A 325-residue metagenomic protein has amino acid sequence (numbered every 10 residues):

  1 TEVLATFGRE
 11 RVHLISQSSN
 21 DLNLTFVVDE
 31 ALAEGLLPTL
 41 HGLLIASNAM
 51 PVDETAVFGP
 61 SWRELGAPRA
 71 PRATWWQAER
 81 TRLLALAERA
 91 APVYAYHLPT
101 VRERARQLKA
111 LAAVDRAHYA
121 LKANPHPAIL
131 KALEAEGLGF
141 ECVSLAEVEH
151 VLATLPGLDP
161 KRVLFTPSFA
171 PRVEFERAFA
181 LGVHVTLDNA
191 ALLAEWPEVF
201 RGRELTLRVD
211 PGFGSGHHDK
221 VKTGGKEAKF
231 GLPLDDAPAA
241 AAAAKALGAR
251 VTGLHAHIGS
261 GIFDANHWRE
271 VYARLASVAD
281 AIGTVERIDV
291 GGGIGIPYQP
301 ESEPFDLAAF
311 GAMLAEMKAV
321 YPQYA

Functional and structural regions predicted by a protein language model:
T1-G66: A conserved regulatory-domain signal marking ACT and ACT-like small-molecule sensing domains and adjacent regulatory
D21-T25, L130, G212-K229, T252-H267 (+1 more regions): Active-site-proximal beta-alpha loop/turn segments in soluble metabolic enzymes
N23, T100, A123-P125, A146-E147 (+6 more regions): Active-site-proximal loop/turn and secondary-structure-junction residues that shape catalytic pockets, frequently
E54-H184, A190-R203, E227, A244-R250 (+1 more regions): A charged N-terminal "starter" segment
V57-S61, P68, S260-A325: C-terminal active-site-proximal or functional interface alpha/beta core segments in diverse enzymes
E103-R104, V151, P233-R250, L275-V285 (+1 more regions): Structured alpha-helical segments in the cores of large, soluble enzyme domains
V143-A146, T166-F169, G202-K220, V251-A256 (+1 more regions): Non-cysteine beta-strand/loop elements that form the S-adenosyl-L-methionine
